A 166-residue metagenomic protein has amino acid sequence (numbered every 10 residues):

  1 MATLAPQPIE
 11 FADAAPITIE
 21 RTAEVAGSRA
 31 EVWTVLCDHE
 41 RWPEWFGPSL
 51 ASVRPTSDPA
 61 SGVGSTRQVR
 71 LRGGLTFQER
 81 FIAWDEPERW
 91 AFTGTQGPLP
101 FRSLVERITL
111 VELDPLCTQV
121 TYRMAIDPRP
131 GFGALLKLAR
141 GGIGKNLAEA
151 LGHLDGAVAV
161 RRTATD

Functional and structural regions predicted by a protein language model:
M1-S57: Hydrophobic ligand-binding cavity/cleft-lining segments
P16-E24, T66, T76, R89 (+2 more regions): Intrinsic-disorder/low-complexity, polar/charged segments enriched in Ser/Thr/Lys/Arg/Asp/Glu/Gln
T18, Q96-E149, G156, T165-D166: Beta-strand/loop substructures that line and gate deep hydrophobic ligand-binding cavities in soluble
G27-A30, I82-P87, T109-Q119: A short, structured loop/turn motif at beta-sheet edges
V32-L36, W42, R67, F81 (+3 more regions): Hydrophobic pocket/interface hotspot
A60-G64: Short, charge-patterned binding micro-sites
S65-R72, A91-G97: Short beta-strand segments that buttress and anchor functional surface loops
L71-L75, D114: Short loop/turn positions at the edges of beta-strands in beta-sheet-rich folds
